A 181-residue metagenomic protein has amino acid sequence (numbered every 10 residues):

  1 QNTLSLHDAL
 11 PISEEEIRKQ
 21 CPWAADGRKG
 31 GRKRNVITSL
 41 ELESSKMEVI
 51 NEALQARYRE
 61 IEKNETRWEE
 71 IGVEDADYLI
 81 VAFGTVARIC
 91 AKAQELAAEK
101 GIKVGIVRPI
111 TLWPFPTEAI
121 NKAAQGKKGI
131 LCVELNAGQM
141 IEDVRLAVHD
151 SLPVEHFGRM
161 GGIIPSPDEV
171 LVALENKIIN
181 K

Functional and structural regions predicted by a protein language model:
S5, A9-E70: Conformationally flexible catalytic loops at phosphate/diphosphate-handling active centers
S5, A9-K19, G129, E169-K181: Structural signature of the thiamine diphosphate
A9-A25, N121-A123, K128-G129, L135-I141 (+1 more regions): Terminal amphipathic helices with adjacent charged low-complexity linkers/tails
K29, R34-N35, I110-P114, E118-A119 (+1 more regions): An N-terminal assembly and electron-transfer interface module characteristic of large anaerobic redox and radical
A56-K63, R88, E95-I102, Q125 (+2 more regions): Generic secondary-structure signature for well-ordered alpha-helical cores
R67-K103, V107, W113-A119: Redox- and metal-dependent alpha/beta enzyme cores, enriched for Fe-S-associated oxidoreductases and cofactor-handling
E134-K181: Peripheral docking tails and interdomain loops at the edges of cofactor- or intermediate-handling domains
